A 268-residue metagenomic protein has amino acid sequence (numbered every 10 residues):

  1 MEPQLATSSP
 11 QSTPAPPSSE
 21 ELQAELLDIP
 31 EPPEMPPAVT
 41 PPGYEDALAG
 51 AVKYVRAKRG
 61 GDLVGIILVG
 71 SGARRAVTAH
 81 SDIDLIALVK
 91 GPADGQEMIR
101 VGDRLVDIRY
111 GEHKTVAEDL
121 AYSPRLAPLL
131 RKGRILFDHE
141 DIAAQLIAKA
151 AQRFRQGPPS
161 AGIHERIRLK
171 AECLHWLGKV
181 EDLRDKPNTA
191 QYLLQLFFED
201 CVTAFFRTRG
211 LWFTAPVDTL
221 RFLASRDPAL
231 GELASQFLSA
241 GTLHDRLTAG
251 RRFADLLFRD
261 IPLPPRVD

Functional and structural regions predicted by a protein language model:
E2-V64: Helical scaffold of the NTase/Pol beta-like nucleotidyltransferase catalytic core
L26-P36, T40, A47, E97-D185: Conserved NTP/Mg2+-binding pocket subregion across the NTase superfamily
V52, G95, V202: Generic structural marker for isolated residues within well-ordered, non-membrane alpha-helices of soluble domains
V64-G65, S123: A positional/architectural concept
G65-G111: Catalytic metal-binding acidic patch
D94, P124, D218: Residue-level signal for pocket-adjacent positions within structured domains
P159-D268: Conserved nucleotidyltransferase catalytic core and NTase-mimicking acidic/glycine-rich helix/loop elements in nucleic
